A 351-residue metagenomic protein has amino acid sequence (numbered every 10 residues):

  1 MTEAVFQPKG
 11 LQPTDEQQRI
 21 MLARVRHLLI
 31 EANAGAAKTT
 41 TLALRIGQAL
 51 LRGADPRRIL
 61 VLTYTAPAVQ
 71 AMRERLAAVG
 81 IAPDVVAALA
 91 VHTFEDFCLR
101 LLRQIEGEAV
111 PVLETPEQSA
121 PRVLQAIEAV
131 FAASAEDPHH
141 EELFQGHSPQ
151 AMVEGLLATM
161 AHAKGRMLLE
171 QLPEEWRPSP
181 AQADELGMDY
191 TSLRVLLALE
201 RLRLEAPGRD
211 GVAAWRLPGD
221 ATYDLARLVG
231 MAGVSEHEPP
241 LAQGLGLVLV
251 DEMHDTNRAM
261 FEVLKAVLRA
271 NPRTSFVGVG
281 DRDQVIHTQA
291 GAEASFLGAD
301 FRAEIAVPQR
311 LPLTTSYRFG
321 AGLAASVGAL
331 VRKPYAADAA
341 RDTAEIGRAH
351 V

Functional and structural regions predicted by a protein language model:
M1-A109, A325: P-loop NTPase Walker
M1-T41, R58-L60, L143-L249, M260 (+1 more regions): Accessory N-terminal region flanking or inserted into the helicase ATPase core in nucleic-acid motor proteins
V25, G80, A87-A88, F94 (+2 more regions): Conserved ATP-dependent motor core of P-loop NTPases, especially the RecA-like helicase ATPase domain
T41-I46, V61, A68, M72-L76 (+6 more regions): Structural preference for long, well-ordered alpha-helical segments in enzyme cores
R52-A54, P83-D84, P240-A242, L268-P272 (+1 more regions): Conserved catalytic network of the ASCE P-loop NTPase/AAA+ motor domain
G244-R258, V277, D283: SF2 helicase catalytic motif II
F261-R348: Conserved RecA-like helicase ATPase core segment that couples NTP binding/hydrolysis to strand translocation
